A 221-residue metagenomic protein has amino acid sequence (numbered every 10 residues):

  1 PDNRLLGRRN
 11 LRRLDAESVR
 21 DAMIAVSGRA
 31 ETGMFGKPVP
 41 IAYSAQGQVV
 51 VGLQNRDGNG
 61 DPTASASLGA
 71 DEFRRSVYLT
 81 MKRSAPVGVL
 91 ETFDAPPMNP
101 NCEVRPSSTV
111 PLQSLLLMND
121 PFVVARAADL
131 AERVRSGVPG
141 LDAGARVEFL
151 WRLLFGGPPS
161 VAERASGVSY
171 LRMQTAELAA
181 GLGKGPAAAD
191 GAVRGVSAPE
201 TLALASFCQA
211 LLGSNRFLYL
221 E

Functional and structural regions predicted by a protein language model:
P1-L154, P158, E200-S206, A210-E221: An acidic, gly/pro-interrupted, aromatic-rich
G157-S166: Short acidic, glycine/serine/threonine-rich helix-capping segments at coil-helix boundaries
A165-A176: Amphipathic alpha-helical segments that form the core helices of the histone-fold
L178-L212: Charge-dense polyanion-binding interfaces
